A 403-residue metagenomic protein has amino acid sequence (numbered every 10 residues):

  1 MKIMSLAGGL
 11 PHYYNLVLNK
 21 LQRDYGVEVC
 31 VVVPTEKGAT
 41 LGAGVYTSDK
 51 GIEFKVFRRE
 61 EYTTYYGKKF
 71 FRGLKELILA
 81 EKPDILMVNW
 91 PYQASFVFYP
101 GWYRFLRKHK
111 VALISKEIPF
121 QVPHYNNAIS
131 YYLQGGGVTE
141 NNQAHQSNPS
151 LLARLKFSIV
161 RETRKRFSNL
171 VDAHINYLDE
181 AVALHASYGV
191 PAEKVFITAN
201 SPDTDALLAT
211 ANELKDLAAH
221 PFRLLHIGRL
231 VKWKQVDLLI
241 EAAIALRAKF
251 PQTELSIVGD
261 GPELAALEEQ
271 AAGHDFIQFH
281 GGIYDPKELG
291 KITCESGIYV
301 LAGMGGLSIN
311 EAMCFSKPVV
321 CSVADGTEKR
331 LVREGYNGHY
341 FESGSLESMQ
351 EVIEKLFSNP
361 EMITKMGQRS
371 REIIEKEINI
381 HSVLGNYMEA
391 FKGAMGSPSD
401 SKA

Functional and structural regions predicted by a protein language model:
Y132-H174, Y188: Membrane-proximal helix-turn-helix segments that form the acceptor-binding/catalytic region of lipid-linked
E180, S201: Carbohydrate-associated surface elements
K215-K234, I240-A243: Conserved donor-binding/catalytic core segment of Leloir-type glycosyltransferases
R247, Q252, S348, K355 (+3 more regions): A short, well-ordered alpha-helix in the C-terminal region of glycosyltransferases
A265-I283: Nucleotide-activated donor-binding/catalytic signature segment of Leloir-type glycosyltransferases, i.e., the conserved
K291-M304, K317-P318: Acidic donor-binding loop of glycosyltransferase active sites
N310-C314, A324-Y340: Short acidic/histidine- and often glycine-rich active-site loop of Leloir-type glycosyltransferases that engages
E334, H339-L346, K355-E361: Conserved acidic donor-binding segment of nucleotide-sugar-dependent glycosyltransferases
